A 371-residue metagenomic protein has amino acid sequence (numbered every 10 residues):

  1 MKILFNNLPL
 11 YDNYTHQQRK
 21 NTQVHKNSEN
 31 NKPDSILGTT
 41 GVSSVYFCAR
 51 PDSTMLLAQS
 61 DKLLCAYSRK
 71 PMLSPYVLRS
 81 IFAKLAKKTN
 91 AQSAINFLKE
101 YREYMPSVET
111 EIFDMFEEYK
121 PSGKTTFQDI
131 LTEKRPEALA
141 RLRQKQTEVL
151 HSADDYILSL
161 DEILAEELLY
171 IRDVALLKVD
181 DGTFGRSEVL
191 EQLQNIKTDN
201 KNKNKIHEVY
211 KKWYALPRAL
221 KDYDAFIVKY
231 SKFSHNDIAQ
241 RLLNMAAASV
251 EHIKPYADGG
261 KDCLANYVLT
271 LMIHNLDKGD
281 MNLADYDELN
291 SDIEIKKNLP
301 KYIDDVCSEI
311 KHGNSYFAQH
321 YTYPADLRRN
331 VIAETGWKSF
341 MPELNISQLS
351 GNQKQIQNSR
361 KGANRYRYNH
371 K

Functional and structural regions predicted by a protein language model:
M1-K20, V24, I36-V42, N358-K371: Non-Sec secretion/translocation targeting segments of pathogen effectors
S35-G38, S44, L64-Y67: Extracellular glycan-interaction surfaces
T40-T54, V250-A257: Short Cys/His-rich Zn2+-coordinating modules
A49-D61, R241, G259-C263: Short, flexible, mixed-charge glycine/proline-rich loop motifs that serve as phosphate/nucleic-acid-contacting
C65-R69, L271-H274: Short cysteine-rich clusters marking metal-coordination/redox-active sites
M72-K124, D129-I130, K211-Y267, G279-A284: Histidine-centered nuclease catalytic patch
M72-K205, I295: Internal, charge-rich low-complexity segments
F226-S234, A239-L243, A247-A248, Y256-G259 (+2 more regions): A detector for short metal-coordination/catalytic motifs
